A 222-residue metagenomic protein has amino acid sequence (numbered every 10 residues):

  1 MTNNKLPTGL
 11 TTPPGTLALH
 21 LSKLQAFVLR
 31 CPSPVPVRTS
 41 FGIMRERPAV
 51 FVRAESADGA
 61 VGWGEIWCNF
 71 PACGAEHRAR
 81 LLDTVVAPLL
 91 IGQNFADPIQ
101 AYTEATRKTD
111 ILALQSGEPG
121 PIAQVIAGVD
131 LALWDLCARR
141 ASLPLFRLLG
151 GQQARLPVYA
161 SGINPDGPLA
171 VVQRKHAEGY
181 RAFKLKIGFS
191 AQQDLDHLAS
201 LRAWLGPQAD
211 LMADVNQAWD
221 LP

Functional and structural regions predicted by a protein language model:
M1-T2, R181: Short, low-complexity interaction segments enriched in Ser/Thr/Pro/Gly
N3-R53: Short, Gly/Pro- and small/polar-rich lid/capping loops
P13, A18, K23, E55-R140: Metal- or metallocofactor-binding catalytic centers and their adjacent structured scaffolds across diverse enzyme
C31, T39, I43-E46, G92 (+2 more regions): Generic structural "secondary-structure junction" signal
P34, G62-G64, G74-E76, P168-A170 (+1 more regions): Short acidic, gly/pro-rich beta-turn/loop elements at beta-sheet edges and active-site/ligand-binding grooves
A49-F51, A60-W63, R155: A common structural microfeature
R147-P222: Metal-dependent enolase-superfamily TIM-barrel catalytic cores that perform enediolate-based chemistry
